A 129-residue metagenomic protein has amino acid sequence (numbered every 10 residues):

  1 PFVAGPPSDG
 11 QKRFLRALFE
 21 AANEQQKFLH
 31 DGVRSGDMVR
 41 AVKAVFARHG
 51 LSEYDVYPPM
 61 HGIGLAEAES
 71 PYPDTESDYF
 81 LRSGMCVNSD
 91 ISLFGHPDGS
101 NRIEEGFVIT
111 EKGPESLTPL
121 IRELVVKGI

Functional and structural regions predicted by a protein language model:
P1-I129: Active-site neighborhoods and metal-handling regions in enzymes and metal-associated proteins
